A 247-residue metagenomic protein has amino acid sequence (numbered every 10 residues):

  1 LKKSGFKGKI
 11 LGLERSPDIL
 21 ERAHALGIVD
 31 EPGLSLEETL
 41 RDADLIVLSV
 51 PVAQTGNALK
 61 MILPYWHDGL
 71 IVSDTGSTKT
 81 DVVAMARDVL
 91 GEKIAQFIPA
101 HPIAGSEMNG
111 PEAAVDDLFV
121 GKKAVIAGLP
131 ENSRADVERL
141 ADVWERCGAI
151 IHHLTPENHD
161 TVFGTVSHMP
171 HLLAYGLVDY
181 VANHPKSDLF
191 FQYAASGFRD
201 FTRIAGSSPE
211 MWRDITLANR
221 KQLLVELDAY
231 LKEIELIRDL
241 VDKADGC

Functional and structural regions predicted by a protein language model:
S4-I28: NAD(P)-binding Rossmann-fold cofactor-contacting core
R15-S16, V50-P51, T75: Short beta->alpha hinge that forms the Motif I/post-I loop of the SAM-binding pocket
D18-I19, Q54, K79-V82: Conserved short alpha-helix immediately C-terminal to the canonical SAM/SAH-binding motif I of Rossmann-like
E31-S35, H152-H153: Short acidic-hydrophobic, aromatic-tinged amphipathic segments that line or gate anion-handling sites
L36-I71: Rossmann-like NAD(P)-binding element
A58-E112: Rossmann-like NAD(P)(H) cofactor-binding subdomain of soluble oxidoreductases
L118-R203: Internal alpha-helical scaffold of NAD(P)-dependent oxidoreductase catalytic cores
S187-C247: Interdomain hinge/lid region at the active-site interface of Rossmann-like NAD(P)-dependent oxidoreductases
